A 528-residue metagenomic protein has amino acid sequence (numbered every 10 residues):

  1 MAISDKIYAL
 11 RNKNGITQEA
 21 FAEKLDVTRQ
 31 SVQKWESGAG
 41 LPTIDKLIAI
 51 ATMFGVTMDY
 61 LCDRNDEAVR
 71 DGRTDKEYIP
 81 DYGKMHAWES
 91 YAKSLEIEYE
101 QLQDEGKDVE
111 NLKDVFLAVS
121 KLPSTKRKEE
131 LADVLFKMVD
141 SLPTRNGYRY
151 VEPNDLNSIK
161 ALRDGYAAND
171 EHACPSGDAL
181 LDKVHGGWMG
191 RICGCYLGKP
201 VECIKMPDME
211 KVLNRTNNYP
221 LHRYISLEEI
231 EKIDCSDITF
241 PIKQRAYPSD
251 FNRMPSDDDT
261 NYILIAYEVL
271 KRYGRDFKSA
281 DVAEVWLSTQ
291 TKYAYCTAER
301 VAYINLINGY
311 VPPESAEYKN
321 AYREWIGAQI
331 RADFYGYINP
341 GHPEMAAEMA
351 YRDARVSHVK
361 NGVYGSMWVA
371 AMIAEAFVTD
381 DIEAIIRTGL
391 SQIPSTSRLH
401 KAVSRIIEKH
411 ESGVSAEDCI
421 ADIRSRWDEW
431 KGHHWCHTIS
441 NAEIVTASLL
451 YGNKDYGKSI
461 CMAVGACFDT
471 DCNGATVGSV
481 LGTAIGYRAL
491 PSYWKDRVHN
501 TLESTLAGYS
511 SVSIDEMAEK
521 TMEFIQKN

Functional and structural regions predicted by a protein language model:
M1-K13, G190: A short, Lys/Arg-rich alpha-helix, primarily the initiator
N12, E23, T52: Alpha-helical residues within the helix-turn-helix
G15-K34: Short alpha-helical DNA-recognition segment
D45-Y60: DNA major-groove recognition helix of helix-turn-helix/homeodomain DNA-binding modules
R64-G72: Short, charged recognition helix plus adjacent turn of helix-turn-helix-like nucleic-acid-binding domains
D164-S176, E299-I326, A332-G362, A370-C467: Accessory "access/gating" subregions that flank catalytic or transport cores
C193-K199, I204-N217, H358-A370, A374 (+1 more regions): Catalytic phosphate/nucleotide-handling subdomain of diverse soluble enzymes
C203-I238: Active-site-surrounding "flap" and adjacent substrate/cofactor-binding loops of secreted or lumenal enzymes, prototyped
